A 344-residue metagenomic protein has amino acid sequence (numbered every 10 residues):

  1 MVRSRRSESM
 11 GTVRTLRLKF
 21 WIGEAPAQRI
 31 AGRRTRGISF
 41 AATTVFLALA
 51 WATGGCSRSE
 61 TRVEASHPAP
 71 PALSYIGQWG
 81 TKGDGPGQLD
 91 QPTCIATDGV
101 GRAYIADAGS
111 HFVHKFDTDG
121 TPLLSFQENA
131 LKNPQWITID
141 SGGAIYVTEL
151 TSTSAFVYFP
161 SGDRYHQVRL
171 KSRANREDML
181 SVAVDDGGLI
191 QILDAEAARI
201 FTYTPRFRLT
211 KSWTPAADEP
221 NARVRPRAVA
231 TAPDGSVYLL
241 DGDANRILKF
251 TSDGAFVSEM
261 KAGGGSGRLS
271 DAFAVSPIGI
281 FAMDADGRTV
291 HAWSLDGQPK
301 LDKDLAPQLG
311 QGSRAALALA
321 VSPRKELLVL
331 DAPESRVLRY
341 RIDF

Functional and structural regions predicted by a protein language model:
M1-R36: N-terminal secretory signal peptides that target proteins for export/translocation
K19, A31, T44-V45, Q88-Q91: Ubiquitous "structural anchor" signal
W21-P26, A31, A52-G54, C94 (+1 more regions): Intrinsic disorder/low-complexity segments in short proteins, especially the signal peptide and propeptide regions
A41-A52: Bacterial N-terminal signal peptides
C56-F344: Eukaryotic scaffold repeat domains enriched in small/polar residues
